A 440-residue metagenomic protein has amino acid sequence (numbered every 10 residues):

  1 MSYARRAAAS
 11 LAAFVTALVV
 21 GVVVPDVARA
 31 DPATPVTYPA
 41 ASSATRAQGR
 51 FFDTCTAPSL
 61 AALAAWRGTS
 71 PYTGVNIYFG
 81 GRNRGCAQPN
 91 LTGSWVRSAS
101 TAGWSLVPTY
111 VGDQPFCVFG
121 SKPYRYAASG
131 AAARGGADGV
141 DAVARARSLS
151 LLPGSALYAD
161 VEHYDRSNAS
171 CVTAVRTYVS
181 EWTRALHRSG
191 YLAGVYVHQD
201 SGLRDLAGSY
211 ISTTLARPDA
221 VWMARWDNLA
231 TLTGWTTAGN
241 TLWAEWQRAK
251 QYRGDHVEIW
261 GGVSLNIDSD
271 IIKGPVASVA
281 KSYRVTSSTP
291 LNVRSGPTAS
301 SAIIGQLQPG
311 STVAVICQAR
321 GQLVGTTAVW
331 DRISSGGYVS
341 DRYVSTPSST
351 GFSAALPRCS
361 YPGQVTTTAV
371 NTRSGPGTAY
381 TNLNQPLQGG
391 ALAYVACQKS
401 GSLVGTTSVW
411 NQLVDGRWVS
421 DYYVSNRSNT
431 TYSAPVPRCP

Functional and structural regions predicted by a protein language model:
M1-D31: Secretory targeting and sorting signals
A33-C55, L63, T69, T214-A280: Functionally critical loop-and-helix segments that line ligand-binding/catalytic clefts of soluble enzyme domains
T34-S70, I77-R176, S180: Substrate-binding cleft of extracellular glycoside hydrolase catalytic domains
G49-T54, T73-Y78, S105-Y110, S155-V161 (+6 more regions): Structural recognition of the beta-strand scaffold that forms the well-ordered cores of secreted hydrolase catalytic
A128-G139, R176-H187, S212-G234: Acidic, His- and aromatic-enriched active-site or binding-groove loops in soluble protein domains that engage sugars
L186-D205: Aromatic-lined carbohydrate-recognition surfaces of secreted/lumenal glycan-active proteins
A277-N292, Q306-P309, S348-S374, N384-G389 (+1 more regions): SH3-family beta-barrel domains
Q306-T346, Q385-N429: SH3/SH3-like beta-barrel superfamily modules
